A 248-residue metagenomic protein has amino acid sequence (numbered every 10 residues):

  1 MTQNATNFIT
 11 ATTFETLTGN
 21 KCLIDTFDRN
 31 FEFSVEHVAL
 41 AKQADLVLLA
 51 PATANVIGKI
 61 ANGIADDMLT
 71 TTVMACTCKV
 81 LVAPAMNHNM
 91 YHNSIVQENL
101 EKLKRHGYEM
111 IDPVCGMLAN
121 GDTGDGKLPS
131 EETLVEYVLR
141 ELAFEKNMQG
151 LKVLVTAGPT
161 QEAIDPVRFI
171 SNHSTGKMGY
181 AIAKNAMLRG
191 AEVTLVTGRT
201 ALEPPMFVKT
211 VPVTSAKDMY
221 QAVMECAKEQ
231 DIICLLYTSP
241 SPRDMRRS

Functional and structural regions predicted by a protein language model:
M1-T13, V153-T214: Glycine-rich phosphate/diphosphate-binding loop of Rossmann-like nucleotide-binding domains
T12, T16-L49, A54-K59: Glycine-rich oxoanion-binding loops at beta->alpha junctions
I60-N87: Short, acidic/small-residue loops that bind anionic groups at enzyme active sites
C78-V114, G126-V135: Short, glycine-/small-residue-rich phosphate/pyrophosphate-handling segment
C115-L151, I170-S171: Glycine-rich phosphate/pyrophosphate-binding loop and the adjoining helix
A222-M224: Flexible loop/N-cap segments at domain edges
Y237-S248: Single conserved hydrophobic/aromatic residue that forms the stacking wall/gate of nucleotide- or nucleobase-binding
